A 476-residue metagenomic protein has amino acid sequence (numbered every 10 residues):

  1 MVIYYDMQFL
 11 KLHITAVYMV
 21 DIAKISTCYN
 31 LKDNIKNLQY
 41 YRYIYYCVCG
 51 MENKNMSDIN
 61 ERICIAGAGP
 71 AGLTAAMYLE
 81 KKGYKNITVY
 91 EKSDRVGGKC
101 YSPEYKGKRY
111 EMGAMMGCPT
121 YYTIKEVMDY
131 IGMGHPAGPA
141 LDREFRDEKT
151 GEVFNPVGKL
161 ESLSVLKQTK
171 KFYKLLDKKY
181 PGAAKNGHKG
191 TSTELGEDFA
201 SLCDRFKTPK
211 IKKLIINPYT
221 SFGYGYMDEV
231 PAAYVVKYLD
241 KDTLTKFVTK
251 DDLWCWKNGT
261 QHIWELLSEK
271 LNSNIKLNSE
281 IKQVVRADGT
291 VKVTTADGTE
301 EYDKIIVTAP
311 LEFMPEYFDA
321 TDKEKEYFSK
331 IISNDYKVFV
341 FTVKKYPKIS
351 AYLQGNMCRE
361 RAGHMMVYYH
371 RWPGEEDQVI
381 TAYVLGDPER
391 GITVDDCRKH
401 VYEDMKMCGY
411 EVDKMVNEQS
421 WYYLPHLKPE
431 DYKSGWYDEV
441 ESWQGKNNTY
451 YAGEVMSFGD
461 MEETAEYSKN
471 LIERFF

Functional and structural regions predicted by a protein language model:
Y5-T15, Y41-I44, V48-M51: N-terminal amphipathic/hydrophobic targeting modules at extreme N-termini, encompassing cleavable Sec/SRP-type signal
E61-T88: N-terminal Rossmann-like FAD-binding beta1-loop-alpha1 element of flavoenzymes
E80-E104: Glycine-rich FAD pyrophosphate-binding loop
K82, Q283-V394: Mid-domain catalytic core of redox enzymes that form a hydrophobic substrate pocket/lid adjacent to a catalytic redox
K99, G107-P139: Conserved FAD-binding subdomain of flavin-dependent enzymes
K125, D129-Y130, G134-A233: Mobile amphipathic helical/loop "lid" adjacent to a hydrophobic cofactor/ligand pocket
K241-A287: Helical element adjacent to the flavin cofactor pocket in flavoenzyme catalytic cores
R371-F476: Conserved flavin/dinucleotide-binding core of flavoenzymes
